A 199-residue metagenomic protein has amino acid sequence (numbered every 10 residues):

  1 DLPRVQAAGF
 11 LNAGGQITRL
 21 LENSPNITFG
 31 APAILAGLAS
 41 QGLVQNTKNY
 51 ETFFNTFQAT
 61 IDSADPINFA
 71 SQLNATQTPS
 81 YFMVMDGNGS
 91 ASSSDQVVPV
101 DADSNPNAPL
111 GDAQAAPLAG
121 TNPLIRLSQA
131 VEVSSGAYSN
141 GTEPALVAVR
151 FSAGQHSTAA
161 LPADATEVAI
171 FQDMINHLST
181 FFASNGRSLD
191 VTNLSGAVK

Functional and structural regions predicted by a protein language model:
D1-Q6: Conserved hydrolase catalytic core segment
A7, A13-P144, H156-T158: The feature captures the conserved acid-bearing segment of alpha/beta-hydrolase catalytic domains
T142-K199: Catalytic active-site module of serine/aspartate enzymes centered on a nucleophile-bearing elbow/loop
